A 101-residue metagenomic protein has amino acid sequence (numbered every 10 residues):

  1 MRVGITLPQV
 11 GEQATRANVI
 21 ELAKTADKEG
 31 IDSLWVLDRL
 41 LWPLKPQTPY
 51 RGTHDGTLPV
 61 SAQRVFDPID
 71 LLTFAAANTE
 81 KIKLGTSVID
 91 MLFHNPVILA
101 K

Functional and structural regions predicted by a protein language model:
M1-N78: N-terminal beta1-alpha1-beta2 module of alpha/beta enzyme domains
L41, D90-M91: Positions that flank functional sites
T79-S87: Conserved catalytic cysteine-centered active-site region of acyl-thioester-dependent Claisen-condensing enzymes
M91, V97-I98: Glycine/small-residue-rich loop that forms an oxyanion/phosphate-binding "nest" at active or ligand-binding sites
